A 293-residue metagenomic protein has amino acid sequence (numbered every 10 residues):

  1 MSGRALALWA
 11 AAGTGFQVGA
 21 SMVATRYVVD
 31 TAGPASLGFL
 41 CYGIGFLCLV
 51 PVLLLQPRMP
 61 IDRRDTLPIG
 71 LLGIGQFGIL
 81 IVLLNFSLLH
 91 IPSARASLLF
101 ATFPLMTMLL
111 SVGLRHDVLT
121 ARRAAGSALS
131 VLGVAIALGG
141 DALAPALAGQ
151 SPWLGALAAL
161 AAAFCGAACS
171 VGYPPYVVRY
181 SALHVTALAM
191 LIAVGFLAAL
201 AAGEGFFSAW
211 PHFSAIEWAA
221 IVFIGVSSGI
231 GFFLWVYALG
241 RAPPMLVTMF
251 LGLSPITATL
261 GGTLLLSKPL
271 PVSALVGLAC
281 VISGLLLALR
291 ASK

Functional and structural regions predicted by a protein language model:
M1-A12, R58-M59, T102-F164, T263 (+2 more regions): Juxtamembrane helix-loop boundary signature in multi-pass membrane transporters
M1-F39, F86, P145-P175, G195-F196 (+2 more regions): Glycine-/small-residue-enriched transmembrane alpha-helix faces in small-molecule transporters and effluxers
A10-A11, I69-G73, N85, S97 (+7 more regions): Residue-level signature of transmembrane alpha-helical cores of multipass secondary-active transporters and flippases
A11-A12, R64-G73, L119-L132, Y180-A189: Cytoplasmic-side transmembrane-helix entry/capping segments in multi-pass membrane proteins
A11-G15, G38-L40, F77, I81 (+3 more regions): Helix-helix packing/entry segments at the starts of transmembrane helices
F16, A20-Y27, T31, I44-D62 (+5 more regions): Membrane-interface helix-cap regions at the ends of transmembrane helices in multi-pass membrane proteins
F16-M22, V50-F100, I136, I224-A242: Specific transmembrane alpha-helical segments of multi-pass solute transporters/efflux pumps, especially DMT/EamA
T31-I79, M106-L110, F164-G172, T186-G205 (+1 more regions): Transmembrane alpha-helices of multi-pass small-molecule transport proteins
